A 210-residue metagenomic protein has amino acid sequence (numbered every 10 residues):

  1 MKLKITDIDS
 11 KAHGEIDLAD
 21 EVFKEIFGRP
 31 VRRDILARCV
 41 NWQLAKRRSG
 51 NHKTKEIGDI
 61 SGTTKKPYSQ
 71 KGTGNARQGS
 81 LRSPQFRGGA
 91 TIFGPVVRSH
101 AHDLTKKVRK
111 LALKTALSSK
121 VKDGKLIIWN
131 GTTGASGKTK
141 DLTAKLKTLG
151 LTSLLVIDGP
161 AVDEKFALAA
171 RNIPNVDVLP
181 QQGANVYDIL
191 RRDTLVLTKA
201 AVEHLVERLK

Functional and structural regions predicted by a protein language model:
M1-S49, G94-K210: Extended polybasic, low-complexity segments that bind anionic RNA or targeting/receptor surfaces
T54-F93: Glycine/serine-rich anion-binding loops at beta->alpha junctions that coordinate negatively charged ligand groups
